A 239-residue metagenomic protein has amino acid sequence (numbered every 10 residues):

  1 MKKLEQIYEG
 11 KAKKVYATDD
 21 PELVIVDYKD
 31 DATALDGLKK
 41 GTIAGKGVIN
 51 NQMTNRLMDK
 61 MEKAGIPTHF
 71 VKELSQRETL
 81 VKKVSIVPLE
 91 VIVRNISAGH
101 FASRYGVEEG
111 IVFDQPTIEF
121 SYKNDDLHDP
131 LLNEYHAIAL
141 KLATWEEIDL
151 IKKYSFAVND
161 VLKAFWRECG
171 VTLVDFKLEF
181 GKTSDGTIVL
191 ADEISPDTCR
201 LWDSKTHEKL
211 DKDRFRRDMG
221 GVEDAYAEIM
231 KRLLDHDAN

Functional and structural regions predicted by a protein language model:
K2-S121, L233, D237: Active-site loop/lid in soluble adenylation, ligation, and acyl-transfer enzymes
Y28-K29, N95, V189-P196: Short beta-strand elements
L38-V48, L131-Y154: Short histidine-centered catalytic/ligand-binding loop motif
K72-R77, W166-K182: A short glycine-rich, hydrophobically flanked beta-strand micro-motif that places a catalytic Asp/Glu for divalent metal
V93, L173-D192: Conserved metal-phosphate-binding beta-hairpin within the catalytic cores of diverse ATP-dependent phosphoryl-transfer
I111, P116-H128, N159-G170, S195-R200: Phosphate-binding core of ATP-grasp and ATP-grasp-like enzymes
L142-V174: A long amphipathic alpha-helix within ATP-dependent nucleotide-binding catalytic cores
I194-N239: C-terminal helix-cap and adjacent tail motif
